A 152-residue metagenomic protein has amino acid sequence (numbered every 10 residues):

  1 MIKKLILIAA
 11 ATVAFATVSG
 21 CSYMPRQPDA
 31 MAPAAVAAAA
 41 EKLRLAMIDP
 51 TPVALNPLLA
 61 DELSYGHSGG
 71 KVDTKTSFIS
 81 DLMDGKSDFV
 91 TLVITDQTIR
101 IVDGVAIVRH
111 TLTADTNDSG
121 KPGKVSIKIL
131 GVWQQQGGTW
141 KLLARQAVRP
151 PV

Functional and structural regions predicted by a protein language model:
M1-A9: Bacterial N-terminal signal peptides that target proteins for export
I8-T17: Bacterial N-terminal signal peptides
G20-D61, I101: Short, low-complexity N-terminal intrinsically disordered segments enriched in polar/charged residues
S22-M24, S126-P151: Short beta-strand edge/turn micro-motifs at domain boundaries
L43, A54-L55, L63, F78 (+2 more regions): Hydrophobic pocket/interface hotspot
L59, G69, V93, T98 (+3 more regions): A mature extracytoplasmic/lumenal domain signature
E62-D73, M83-D88: A short gly/proline-enriched turn/hairpin at secondary-structure junctions
L82-K121: Surface-exposed, charged secondary-structure patches
